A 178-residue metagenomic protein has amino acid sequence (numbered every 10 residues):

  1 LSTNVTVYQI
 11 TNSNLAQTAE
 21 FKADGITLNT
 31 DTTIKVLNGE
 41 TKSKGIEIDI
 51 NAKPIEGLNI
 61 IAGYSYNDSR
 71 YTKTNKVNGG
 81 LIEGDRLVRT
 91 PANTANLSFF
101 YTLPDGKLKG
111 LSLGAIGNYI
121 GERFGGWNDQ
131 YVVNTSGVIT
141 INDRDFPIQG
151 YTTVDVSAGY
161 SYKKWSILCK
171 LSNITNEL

Functional and structural regions predicted by a protein language model:
L1, K42-K44, P91-A95, G150-V154 (+1 more regions): Residues that define the transmembrane beta-barrel architecture of outer-membrane proteins
Y8-T11, T30-N128: Gram-negative outer-membrane beta-barrel transporters
L15-T18, E177: Residues that scaffold the ATP/ADP-binding catalytic core of kinase and kinase-like folds
Q17-V36, L81-E83, V133-N142: Surface-exposed loop/turn segments flanking beta-strands in extracellular/periplasmic regions
N118-S136, G159-L178: C-terminal beta-signal and adjacent terminal beta-strands/loops of Gram-negative outer-membrane beta-barrel proteins
G126-N128, V132-T153: Outer-membrane beta-barrel transmembrane domain signature
